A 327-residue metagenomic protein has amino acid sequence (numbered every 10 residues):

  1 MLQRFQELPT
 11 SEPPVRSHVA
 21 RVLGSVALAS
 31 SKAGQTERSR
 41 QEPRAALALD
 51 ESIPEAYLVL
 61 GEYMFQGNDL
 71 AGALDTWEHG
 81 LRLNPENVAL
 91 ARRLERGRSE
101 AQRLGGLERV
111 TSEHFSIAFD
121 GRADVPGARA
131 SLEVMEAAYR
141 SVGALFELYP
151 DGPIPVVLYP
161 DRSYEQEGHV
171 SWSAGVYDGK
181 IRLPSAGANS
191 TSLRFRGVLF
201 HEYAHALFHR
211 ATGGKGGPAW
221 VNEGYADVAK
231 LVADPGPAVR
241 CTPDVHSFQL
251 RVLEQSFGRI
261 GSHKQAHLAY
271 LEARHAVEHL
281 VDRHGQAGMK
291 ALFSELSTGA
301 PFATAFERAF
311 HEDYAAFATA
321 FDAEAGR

Functional and structural regions predicted by a protein language model:
M1-R4, H18, V22-A45, S52 (+6 more regions): Beta/coil-rich, acidic/histidine-enriched accessory regions frequently appended to metallopeptidases
Q3-Q6, F65, L70-A89, L94-A101 (+1 more regions): TPR/TPR-like (Sel1-like) alpha-helical repeat modules
P13-R16, A20, P54-E55, V88 (+1 more regions): Helix-start (N-cap) detector for alpha-helical repeat units in TPR-like alpha-solenoids, especially tetratricopeptide
G106-P218, A229-P237, H246-R259, A269 (+1 more regions): Juxtacatalytic substrate-recognition/specificity segment
V142, S247-A315, G326: Active-site-proximal alpha-helical
